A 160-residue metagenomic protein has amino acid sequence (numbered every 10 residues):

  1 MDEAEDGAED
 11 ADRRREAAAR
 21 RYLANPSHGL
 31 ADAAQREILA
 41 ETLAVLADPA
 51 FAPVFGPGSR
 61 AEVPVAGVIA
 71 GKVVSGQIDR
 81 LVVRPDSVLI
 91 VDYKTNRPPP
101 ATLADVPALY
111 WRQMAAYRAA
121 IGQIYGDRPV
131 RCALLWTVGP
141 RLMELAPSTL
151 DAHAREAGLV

Functional and structural regions predicted by a protein language model:
M1-V160: Structural signature of nuclease core domains in nucleic-acid processing machines
